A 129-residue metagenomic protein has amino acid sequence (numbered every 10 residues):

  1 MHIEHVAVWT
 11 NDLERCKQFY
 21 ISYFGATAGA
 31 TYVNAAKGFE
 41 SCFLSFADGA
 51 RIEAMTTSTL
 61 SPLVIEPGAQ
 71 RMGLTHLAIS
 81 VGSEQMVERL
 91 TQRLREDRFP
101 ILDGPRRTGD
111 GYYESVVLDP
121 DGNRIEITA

Functional and structural regions predicted by a protein language model:
M1-H2, A129: Absolute protein N-terminus
H2-N11, C42, I65-R93, Y113-L118: Vicinal oxygen chelate
W9-I52, S58: Core segments of cupin and vicinal oxygen chelate
F24, Q70, D97-R98: Extracytoplasmic/secreted proteins and extracellular or luminal domains
A30, L63-E66: Short, P/G- and charge-enriched loop/turn segments at secondary-structure junctions
F43-S45, E88-A129: Vicinal oxygen chelate
L60-L63, D97-R98: A short local loop/turn or secondary-structure capping micro-motif enriched for an aromatic residue
